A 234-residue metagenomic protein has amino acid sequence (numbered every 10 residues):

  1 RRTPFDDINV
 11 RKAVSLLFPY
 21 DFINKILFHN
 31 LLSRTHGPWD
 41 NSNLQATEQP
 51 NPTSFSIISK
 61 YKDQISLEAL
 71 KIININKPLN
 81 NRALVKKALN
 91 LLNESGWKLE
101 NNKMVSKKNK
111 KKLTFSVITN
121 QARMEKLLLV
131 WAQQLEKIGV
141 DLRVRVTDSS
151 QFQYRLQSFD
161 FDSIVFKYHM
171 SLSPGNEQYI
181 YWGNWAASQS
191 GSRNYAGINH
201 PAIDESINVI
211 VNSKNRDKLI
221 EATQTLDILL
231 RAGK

Functional and structural regions predicted by a protein language model:
R1-G233: Extracytoplasmic/periplasmic ligand-capture domains
